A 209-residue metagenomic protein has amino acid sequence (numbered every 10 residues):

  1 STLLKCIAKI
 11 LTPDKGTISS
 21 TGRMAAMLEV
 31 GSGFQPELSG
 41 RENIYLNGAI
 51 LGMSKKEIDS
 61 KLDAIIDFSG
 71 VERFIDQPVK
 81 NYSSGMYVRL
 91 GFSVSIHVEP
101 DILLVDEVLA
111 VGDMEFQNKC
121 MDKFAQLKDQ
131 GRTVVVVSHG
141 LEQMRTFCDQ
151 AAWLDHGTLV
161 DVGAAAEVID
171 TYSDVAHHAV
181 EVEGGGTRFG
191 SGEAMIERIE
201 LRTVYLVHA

Functional and structural regions predicted by a protein language model:
A8: Helix-to-loop junction immediately C-terminal to a conserved catalytic motif
D14-M24, L159: ABC nucleotide-binding domain "signature motif"
A25, Y45, E57-F74: Conserved ABC ATPase "signature" region
V94-V105: A short, proline-enriched helix->beta-strand linker immediately N-terminal to the Walker B motif in ABC-type P-loop
Q117-Q130: Helical segment within the ABC ATPase nucleotide-binding domain
S138-H139: H-loop/switch region of ABC-family ATPase nucleotide-binding domains
E142-A209: Localized sequence-composition bias
